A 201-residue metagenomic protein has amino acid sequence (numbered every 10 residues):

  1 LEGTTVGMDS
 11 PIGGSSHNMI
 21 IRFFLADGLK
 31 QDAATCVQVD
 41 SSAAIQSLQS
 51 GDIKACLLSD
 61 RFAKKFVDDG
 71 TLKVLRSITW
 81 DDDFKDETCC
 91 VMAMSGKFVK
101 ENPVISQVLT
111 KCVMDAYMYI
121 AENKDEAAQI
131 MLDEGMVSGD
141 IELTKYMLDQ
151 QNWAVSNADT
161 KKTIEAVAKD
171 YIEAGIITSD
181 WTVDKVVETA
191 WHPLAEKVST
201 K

Functional and structural regions predicted by a protein language model:
L1-D68, D125, K161, E165-A166: Bilobed "Venus flytrap"/periplasmic-binding protein-like clamshell domains and structurally analogous long
S10, A33, L57, L75-R76 (+2 more regions): A generic structural-conservation signal
P11, S41, T79-W80, W191: Residues that form or immediately flank small-molecule/cofactor binding pockets and catalytic motifs
L25, K30-D32, L72, V137-S138 (+1 more regions): Short coil/loop linkers at secondary-structure junctions
S42-D133: Pocket-lining segment of extracytoplasmic ligand-binding domains
S50-I53, Q151-I164, L194-K201: Short amphipathic alpha-helical segments at helix boundaries and their inter-helical linkers
K100-T178: Secondary-structure end/capping motifs
K169-K201: Conserved C-terminal helix/tail region of periplasmic/extracytoplasmic solute-binding proteins
